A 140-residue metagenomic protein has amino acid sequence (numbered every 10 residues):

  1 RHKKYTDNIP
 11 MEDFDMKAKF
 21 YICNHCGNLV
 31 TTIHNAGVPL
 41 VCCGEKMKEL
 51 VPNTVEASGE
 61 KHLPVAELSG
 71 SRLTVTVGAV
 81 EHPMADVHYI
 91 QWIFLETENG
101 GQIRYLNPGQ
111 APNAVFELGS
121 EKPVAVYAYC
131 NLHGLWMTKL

Functional and structural regions predicted by a protein language model:
F20, P39, Y127: Residues immediately within or flanking Cys/His clusters that coordinate Zn2+ in small zinc-binding modules
C23-C26, C42, C130: Short cysteine-rich clusters marking metal-coordination/redox-active sites
V30, K46-M47, G134: Cys/His-rich microdomains that often coordinate metals
T32-A36, L50-N53, T138-L140: Short Cys/His-rich "knuckle" micro-motifs
A36-K46: Cysteine-rich micro-motifs
V77-A85: Short amphipathic, basic-aromatic surface patches that mediate peripheral association with negatively charged
P112-F116: Short strand-edge motifs at loop-to-beta-strand transitions and within beta-strands of extracellular beta-rich domains
N131-T138: Short acidic/polar inter-strand loop motif in beta-rich domains
